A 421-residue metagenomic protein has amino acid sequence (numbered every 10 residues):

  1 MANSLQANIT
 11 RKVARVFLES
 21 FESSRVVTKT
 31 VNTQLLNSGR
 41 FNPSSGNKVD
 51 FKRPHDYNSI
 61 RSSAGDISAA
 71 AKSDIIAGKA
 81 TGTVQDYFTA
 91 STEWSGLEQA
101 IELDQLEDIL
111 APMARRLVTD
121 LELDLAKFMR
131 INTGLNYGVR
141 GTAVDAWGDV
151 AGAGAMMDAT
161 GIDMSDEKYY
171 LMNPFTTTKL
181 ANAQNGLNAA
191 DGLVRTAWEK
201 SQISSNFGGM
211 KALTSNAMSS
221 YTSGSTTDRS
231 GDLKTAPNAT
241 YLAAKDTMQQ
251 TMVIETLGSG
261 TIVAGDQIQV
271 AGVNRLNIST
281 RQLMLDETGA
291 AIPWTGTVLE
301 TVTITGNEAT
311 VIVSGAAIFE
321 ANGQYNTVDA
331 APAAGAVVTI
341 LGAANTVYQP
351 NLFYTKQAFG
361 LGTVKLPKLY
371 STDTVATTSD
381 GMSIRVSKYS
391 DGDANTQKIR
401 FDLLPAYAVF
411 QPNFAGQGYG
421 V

Functional and structural regions predicted by a protein language model:
M1-A80, A415: N-terminal "assembly arms/tails" that initiate or stabilize quaternary assembly in self-assembling proteins
M1-R11, P43-V49, S91, D124-K127 (+3 more regions): Short low-complexity stretches enriched in small and charged residues
G46, Q85-Y87, S165, A394: Short, solvent-exposed loop/turn segments at the edges of secondary structure
G46, S62, I75, Y87-T89 (+1 more regions): Generic alpha-helix structural propensity
D50-K52, S91-E93, L171: Short, conserved beta-strand segments within well-ordered enzyme catalytic domains that often line or immediately flank
N58-S62, A90-T92, A100-E102, N395: Short active-site-adjacent helix-start/loop capping segments
I76-I101: Short acidic, glycine/tyrosine-flanked loop/strand segments centered on an H-E-D-like triad
L103-V421: Core alpha/beta structural scaffold of self-assembling particle/tube/pore-forming proteins
